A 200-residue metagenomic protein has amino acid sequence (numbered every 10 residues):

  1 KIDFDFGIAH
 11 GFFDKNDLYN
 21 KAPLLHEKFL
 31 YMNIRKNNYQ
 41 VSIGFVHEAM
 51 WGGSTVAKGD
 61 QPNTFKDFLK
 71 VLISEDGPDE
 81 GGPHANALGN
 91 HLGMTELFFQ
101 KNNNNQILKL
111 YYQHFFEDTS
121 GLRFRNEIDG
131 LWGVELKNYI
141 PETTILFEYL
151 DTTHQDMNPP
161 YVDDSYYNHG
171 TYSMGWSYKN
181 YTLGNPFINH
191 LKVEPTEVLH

Functional and structural regions predicted by a protein language model:
I2-V162: Signature for the C-terminal beta-barrel architecture of outer-membrane proteins
D156-H200: C-terminal structural cap/anchor segments
